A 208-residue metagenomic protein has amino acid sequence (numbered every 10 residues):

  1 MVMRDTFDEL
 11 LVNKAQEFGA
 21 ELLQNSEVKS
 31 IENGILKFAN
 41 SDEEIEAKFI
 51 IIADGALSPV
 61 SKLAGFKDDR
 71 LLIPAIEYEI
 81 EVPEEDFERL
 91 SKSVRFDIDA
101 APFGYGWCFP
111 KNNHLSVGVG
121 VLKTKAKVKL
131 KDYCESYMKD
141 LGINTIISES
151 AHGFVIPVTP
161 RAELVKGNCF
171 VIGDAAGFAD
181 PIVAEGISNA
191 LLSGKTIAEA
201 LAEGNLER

Functional and structural regions predicted by a protein language model:
M1-L63, L71-I73: Conserved N-terminal helical subregion
G19, D86-F87, L141-I146: Short secondary-structure junctions
S26, A53-G55, D99-A101, K111 (+4 more regions): Fold-independent oxyanion-binding glycine-rich loops and adjacent beta-strand/coil segments at enzyme active sites
S30, W107, N168: Short, surface-exposed charged micro-motifs
I35, H114-S116, N168: Structural motif
E44, K125-A200: FAD/FMN-dependent oxidoreductases across multiple families
L57-L130: Conserved FAD-binding catalytic core of PHBH/FMO-like flavoproteins
E199-R208: C-terminal helical "tail/cap" subdomain of flavin- and related membrane-associated enzymes
